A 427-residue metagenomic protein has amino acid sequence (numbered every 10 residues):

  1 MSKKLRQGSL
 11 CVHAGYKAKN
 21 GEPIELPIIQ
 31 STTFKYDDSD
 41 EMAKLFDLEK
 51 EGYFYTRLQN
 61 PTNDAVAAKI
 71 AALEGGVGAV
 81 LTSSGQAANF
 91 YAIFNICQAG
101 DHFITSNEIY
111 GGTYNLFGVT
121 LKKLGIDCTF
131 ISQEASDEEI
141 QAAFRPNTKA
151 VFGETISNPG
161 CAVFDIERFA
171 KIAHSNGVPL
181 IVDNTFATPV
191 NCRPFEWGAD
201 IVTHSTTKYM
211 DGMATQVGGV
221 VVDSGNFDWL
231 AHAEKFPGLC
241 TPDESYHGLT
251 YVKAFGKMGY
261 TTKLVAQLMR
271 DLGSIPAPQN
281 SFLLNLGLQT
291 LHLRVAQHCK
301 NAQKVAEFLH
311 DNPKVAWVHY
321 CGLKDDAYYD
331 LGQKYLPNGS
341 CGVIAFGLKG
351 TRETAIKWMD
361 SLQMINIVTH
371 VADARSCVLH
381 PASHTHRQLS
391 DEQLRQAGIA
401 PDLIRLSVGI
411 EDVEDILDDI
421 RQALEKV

Functional and structural regions predicted by a protein language model:
S2, G8-K17, A79-D311: Conserved PLP-enzyme active-site core in the AAT-like
S2-N60, A68: N-terminal "arm"/small-domain region of PLP-dependent enzymes with the aminotransferase-like
T33, S224-F227, L348-T351: Short loop segments at secondary-structure junctions
D38-F90, G112-T120: Conserved N-terminal alpha-helix of the aminotransferase class I/II PLP-enzyme fold
G75, N147, K314-W317, M364 (+1 more regions): Glycine-centered tight turns that cap/initiate beta-strands
G118-V119, D127-C128, A142, P146-K149 (+4 more regions): PLP-dependent enzyme catalytic core of the Aspartate aminotransferase-like
L272-I275, Q279-S281, L286, T290 (+4 more regions): Conserved small-domain helix->loop->beta segment predominantly found in fold-type I
